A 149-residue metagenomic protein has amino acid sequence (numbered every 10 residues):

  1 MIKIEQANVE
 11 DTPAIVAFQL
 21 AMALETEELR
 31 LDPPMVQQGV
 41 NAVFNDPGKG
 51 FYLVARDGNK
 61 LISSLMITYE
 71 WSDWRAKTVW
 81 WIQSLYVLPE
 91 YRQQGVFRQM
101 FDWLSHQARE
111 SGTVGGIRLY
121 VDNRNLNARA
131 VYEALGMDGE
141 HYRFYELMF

Functional and structural regions predicted by a protein language model:
Q6-V9, A17-K77, Q83, F101 (+2 more regions): Acetyl-CoA-dependent GNAT
A7, L85-V87, V121: Hydrophobic adenine-recognition pocket in adenosine-nucleotide-binding enzymes
W71-I82, R92, T113-G115, E140: A conserved beta-turn-beta hairpin within the catalytic core of GNAT-like acetyltransferases that forms part
L88-E90, Q94, N123-R124: Active-site acidic-Proline motif in GNAT/NAT acetyltransferases
Y91, G95-W103: Conserved acetyl-CoA pyrophosphate-binding loop and the N-cap/start of the following alpha-helix in GNAT-like
R98, N123-H141: Conserved active-site alpha-helix within GNAT-family acetyltransferase domains
R109-Y120: Conserved GNAT acetyl-CoA-binding A-motif
E110, A134, R143-F149: Terminal substrate-recognition subdomain of acyl/acetyltransferases
